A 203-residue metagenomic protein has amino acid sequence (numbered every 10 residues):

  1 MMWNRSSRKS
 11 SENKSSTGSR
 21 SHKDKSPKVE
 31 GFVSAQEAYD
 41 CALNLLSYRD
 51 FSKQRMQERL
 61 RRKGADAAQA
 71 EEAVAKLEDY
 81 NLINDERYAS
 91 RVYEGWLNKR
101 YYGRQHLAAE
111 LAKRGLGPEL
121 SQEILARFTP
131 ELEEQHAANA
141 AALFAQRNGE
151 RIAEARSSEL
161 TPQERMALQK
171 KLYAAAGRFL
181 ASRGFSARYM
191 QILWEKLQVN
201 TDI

Functional and structural regions predicted by a protein language model:
M1-I203: An alpha-helical, amphipathic repeat domain used for nucleic-acid recognition, typified by the mTERF helical solenoid
